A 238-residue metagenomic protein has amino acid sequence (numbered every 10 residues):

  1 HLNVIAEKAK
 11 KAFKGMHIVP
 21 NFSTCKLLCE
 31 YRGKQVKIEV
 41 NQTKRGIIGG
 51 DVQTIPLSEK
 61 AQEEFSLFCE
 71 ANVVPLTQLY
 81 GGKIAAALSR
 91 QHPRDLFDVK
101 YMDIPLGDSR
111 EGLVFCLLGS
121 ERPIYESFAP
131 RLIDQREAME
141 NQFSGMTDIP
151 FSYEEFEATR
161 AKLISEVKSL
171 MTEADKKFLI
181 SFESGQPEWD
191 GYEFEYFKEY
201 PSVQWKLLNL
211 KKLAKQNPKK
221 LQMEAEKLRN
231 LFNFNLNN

Functional and structural regions predicted by a protein language model:
H1-N238: Compositionally biased terminal segments of proteins
